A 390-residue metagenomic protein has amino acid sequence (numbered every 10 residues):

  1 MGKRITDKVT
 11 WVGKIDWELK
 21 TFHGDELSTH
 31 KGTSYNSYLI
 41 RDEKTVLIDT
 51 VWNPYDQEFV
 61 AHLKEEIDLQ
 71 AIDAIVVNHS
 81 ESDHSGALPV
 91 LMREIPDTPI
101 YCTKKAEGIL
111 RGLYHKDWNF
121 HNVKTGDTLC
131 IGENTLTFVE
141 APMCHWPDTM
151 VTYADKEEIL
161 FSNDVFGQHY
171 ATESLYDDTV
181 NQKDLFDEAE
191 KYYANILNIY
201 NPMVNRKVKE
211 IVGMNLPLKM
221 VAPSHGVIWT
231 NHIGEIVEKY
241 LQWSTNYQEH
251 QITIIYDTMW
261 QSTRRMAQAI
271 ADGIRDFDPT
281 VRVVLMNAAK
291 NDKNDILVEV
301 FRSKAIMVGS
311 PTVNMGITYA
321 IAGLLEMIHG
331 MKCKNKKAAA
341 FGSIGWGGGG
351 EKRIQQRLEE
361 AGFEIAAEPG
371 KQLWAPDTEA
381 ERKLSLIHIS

Functional and structural regions predicted by a protein language model:
G2-E65, V151-A154, E158-F161, T263: Conserved beta-strand hairpin/beta-sheet module of binuclear metal-dependent hydrolase folds, prominently
R4-D7, C102-T149, R206-K207: Metallo-beta-lactamase
E43, P54-I100: Active-site metal-binding motif and surrounding structural segment of the metallo-beta-lactamase
I48-T50, I72-S80, Y101-T103, L160-N163 (+1 more regions): Active-site neighborhood of phospho(di)ester-bond hydrolases with catalytic His/Asp-centered motifs
T135-P223, I228-N231: Metallo-beta-lactamase
Q268-V283, E360-F363: Short helix-loop-beta junction
K290-I365: Helix-loop-strand module that forms the ligand-binding subsite of alpha/beta enzymes
I387-I389: Conserved small/polar residues in nucleotide/adenosyl-binding loops
